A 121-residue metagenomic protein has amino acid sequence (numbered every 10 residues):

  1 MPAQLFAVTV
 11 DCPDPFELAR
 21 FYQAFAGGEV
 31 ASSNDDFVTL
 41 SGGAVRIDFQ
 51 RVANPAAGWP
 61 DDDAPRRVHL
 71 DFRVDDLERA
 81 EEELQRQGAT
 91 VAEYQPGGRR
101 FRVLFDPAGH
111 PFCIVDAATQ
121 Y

Functional and structural regions predicted by a protein language model:
P2-A3, T9-D48, V52-A53, A80-E82 (+3 more regions): Core segments of cupin and vicinal oxygen chelate
L5-C12, S41, G58-A80, R100-F105: Vicinal oxygen chelate
F21-Y22, F72, F101, F112: Aromatic side chains
V38, I47, V68, R102 (+1 more regions): A broad, low-specificity signal marking well-ordered, structured residues that form hydrophobic/aromatic
V45, D75, H110: Conserved Rossmann-like nucleotide-cofactor binding loop
T90-V115: Short, compact, well-ordered microdomains
A118-Y121: A short acidic/small-residue loop/turn micro-motif
